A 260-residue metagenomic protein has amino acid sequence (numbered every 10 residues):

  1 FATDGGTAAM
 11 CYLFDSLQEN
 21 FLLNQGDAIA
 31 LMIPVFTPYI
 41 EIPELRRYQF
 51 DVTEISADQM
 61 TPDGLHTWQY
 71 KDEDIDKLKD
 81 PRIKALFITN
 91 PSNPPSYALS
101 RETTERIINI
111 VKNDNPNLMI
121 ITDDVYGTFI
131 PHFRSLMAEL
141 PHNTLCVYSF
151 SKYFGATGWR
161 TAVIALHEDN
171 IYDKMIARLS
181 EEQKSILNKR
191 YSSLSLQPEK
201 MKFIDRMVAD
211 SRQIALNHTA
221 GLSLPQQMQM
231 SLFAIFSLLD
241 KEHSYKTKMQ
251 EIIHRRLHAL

Functional and structural regions predicted by a protein language model:
F1, R206, R255-L260: Short, intrinsically disordered, charge-balanced linker/junction segments flanking boundaries in proteins
F1-N115, D124-P141, L145: Conserved core of the PLP fold type I
T103, P131, R160, R256-L257: Short, cationic motifs built from Arg/Lys/His that form the positively charged side of catalytic pockets
E105-I108, T247, H254-H258: Generic alpha-helical structural signal
I120-I121: Residue-level marker for buried hydrophobic side chains located in beta-strands that build the well-ordered beta-sheet
N143-H254: Conserved core segment of the aminotransferase class I/II
